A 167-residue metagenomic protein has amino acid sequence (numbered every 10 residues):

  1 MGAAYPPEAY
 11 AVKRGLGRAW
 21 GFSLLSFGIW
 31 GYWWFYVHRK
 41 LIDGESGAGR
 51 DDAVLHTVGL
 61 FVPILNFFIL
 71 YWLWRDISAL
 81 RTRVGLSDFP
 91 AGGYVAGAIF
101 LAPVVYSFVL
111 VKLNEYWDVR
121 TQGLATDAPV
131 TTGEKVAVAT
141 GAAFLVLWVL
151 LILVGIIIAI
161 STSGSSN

Functional and structural regions predicted by a protein language model:
M1-F61, L65-L145: Membrane-interface extramembranous regions at the lipid-water interface
V149-N167: Juxtamembrane boundary at the C-terminal end of a transmembrane helix
